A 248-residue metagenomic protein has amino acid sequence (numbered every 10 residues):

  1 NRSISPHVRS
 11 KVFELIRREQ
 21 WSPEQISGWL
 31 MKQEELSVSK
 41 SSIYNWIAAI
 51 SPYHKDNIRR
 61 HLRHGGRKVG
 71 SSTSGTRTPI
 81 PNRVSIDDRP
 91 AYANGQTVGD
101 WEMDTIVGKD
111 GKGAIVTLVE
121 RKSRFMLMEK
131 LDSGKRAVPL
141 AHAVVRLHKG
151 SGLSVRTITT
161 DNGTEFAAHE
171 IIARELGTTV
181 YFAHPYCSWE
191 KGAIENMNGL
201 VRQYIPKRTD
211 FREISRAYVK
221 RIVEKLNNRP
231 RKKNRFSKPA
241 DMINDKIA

Functional and structural regions predicted by a protein language model:
P6-E19, Q25, L30, K149 (+1 more regions): Charged alpha-helix within mobile-element recombinases
V12, I26, I43, D104 (+7 more regions): Mobile genetic element proteins and their domesticated derivatives, centered on retroelements and DNA transposons
E14-K40, Y44-I50: Extended, domain-scale alpha-helical bundle/helix-rich regions
L36-N94: Basic, flexible linker segments flanking DNA-binding modules in nucleic acid-interacting mobile-element proteins
D87-M126: An active-site-proximal beta-strand-loop segment
V107-G111, M128-G152: Active-site beta-loop-alpha junctions of metal-dependent nucleic acid enzymes, especially the RNase H-like/DDE
S123-L127, G150-R156, Y204-I205: Short, surface-exposed connector motifs at secondary-structure boundaries
L153-A168, Y186: Acidic/histidine-rich, metal-coordinating catalytic segments
